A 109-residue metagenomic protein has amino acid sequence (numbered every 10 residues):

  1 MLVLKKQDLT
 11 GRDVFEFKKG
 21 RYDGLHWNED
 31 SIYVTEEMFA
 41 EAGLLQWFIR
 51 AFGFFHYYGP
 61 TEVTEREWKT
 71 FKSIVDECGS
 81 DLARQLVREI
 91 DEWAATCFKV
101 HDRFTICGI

Functional and structural regions predicted by a protein language model:
M1-T105, I109: Acidic (Asp/Glu-rich) sequence patches and key acidic residues that form negatively charged surfaces used
